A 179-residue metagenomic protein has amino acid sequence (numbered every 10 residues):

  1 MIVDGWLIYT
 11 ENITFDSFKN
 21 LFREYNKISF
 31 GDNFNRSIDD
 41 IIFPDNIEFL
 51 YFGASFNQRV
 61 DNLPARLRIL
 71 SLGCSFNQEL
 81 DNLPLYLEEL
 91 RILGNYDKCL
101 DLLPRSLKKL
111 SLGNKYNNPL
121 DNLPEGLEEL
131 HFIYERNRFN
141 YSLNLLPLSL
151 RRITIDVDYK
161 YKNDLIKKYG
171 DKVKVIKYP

Functional and structural regions predicted by a protein language model:
M1-F22: The feature captures the LRR N-terminal capping module
D4-W6, L145, N163, G170-K172: Intrinsic-disorder/low-complexity loop/linker signature
L7-I13, I28-S37, Y51-Q58, S71-Q78 (+5 more regions): Concave beta-strand-loop units of leucine-rich repeat
K19, I38-P44, N57-P64, N77-P84 (+4 more regions): The feature encodes a structural signal of leucine-rich repeats
L21-K27, F43-F49, L63-I69, L83-E89 (+4 more regions): Leucine-rich repeat
